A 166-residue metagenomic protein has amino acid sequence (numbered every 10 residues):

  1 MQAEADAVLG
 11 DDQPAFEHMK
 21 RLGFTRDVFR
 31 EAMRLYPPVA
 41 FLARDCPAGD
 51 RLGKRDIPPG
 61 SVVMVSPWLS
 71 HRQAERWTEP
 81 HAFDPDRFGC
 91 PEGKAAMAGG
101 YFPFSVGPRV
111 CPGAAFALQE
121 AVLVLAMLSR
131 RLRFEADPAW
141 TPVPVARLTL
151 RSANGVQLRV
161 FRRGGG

Functional and structural regions predicted by a protein language model:
D11-G53: Conserved cytochrome P450 K-helix E-x-x-R motif and the immediately C-terminal K′/meander segment
G49, V65-G93: Conserved cytochrome P450 K-helix/beta-meander segment immediately N-terminal to the heme-binding cysteine loop
E92-Y101: Active-site-adjacent bridging/hinge elements
A114-L150: Cytochrome P450 heme-binding "Cys pocket" and the immediately downstream C-terminal segment
G155-G166: C-terminal helix/juxtamembrane-tail motif
